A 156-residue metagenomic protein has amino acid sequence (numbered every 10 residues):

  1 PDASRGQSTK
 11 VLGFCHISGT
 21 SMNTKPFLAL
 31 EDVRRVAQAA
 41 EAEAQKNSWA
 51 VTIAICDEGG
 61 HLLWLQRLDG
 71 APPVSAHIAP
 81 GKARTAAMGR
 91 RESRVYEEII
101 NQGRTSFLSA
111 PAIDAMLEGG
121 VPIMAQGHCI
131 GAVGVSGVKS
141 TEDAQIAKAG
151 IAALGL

Functional and structural regions predicted by a protein language model:
P1-S21: Short, Lys/Arg-enriched N-terminal segments with co-localized hydrophobic residues within the first ~10-30 amino acids
M22-L156: Flexible, solvent-exposed loop/hinge segments and secondary-structure transition points
